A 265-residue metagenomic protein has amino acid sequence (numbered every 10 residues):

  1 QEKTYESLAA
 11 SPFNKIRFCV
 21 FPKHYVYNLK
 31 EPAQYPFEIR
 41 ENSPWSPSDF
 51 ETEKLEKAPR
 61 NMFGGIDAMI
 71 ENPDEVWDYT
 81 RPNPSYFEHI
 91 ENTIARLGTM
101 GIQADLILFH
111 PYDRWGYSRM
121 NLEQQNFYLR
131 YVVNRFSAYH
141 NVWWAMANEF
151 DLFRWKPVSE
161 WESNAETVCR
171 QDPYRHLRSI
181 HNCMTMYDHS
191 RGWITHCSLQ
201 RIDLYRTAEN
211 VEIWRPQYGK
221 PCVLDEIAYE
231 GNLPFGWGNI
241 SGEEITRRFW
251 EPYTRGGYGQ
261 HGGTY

Functional and structural regions predicted by a protein language model:
Q1-T207: Active-site mouth of glycoside hydrolases
I102, P173-R175, R191-Y265: Catalytic-core region of carbohydrate-active enzymes that cleave or remodel glycosidic bonds
